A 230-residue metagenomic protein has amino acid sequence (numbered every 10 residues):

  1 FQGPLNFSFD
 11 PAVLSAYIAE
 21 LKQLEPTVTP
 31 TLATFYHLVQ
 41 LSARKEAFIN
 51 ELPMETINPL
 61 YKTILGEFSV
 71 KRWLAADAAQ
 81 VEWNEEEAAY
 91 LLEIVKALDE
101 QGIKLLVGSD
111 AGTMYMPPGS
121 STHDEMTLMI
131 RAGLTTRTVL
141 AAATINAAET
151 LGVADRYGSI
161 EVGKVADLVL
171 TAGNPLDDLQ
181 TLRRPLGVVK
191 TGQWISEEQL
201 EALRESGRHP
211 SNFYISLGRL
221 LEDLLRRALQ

Functional and structural regions predicted by a protein language model:
F1-A132, D223-Q230: Active-site neighborhoods of metal-dependent hydrolases
E100, T127, R137-Q230: Active-site microenvironment of metallo-dependent hydrolases
